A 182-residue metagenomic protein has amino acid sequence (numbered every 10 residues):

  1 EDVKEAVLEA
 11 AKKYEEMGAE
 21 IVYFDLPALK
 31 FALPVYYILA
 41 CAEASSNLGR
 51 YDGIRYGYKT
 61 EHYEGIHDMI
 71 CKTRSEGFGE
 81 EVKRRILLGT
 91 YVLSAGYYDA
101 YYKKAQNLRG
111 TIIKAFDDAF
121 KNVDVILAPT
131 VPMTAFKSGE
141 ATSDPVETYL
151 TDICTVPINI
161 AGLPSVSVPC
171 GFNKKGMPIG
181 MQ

Functional and structural regions predicted by a protein language model:
E1-E5: Glycine- and acidic-residue-enriched helix-capping/strand-helix junction motifs
V7-L8, K13-I21, A40-S46, R50 (+2 more regions): Glycine-rich, small-residue loops and helix-cap segments that act as flexible hinges at active-site edges
F24-Y36, R84, T90: Flexible, acidic loop-helix segments that line cofactor/substrate-binding pockets
